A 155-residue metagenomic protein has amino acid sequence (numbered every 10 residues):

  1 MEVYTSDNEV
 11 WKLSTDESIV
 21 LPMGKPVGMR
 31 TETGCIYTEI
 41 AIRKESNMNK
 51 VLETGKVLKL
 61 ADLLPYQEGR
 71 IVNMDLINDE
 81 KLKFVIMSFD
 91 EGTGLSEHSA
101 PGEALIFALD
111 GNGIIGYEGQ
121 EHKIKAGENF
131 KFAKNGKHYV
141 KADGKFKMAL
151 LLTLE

Functional and structural regions predicted by a protein language model:
M1-E2, S6-D7, P101-E118: Glycine- and acidic-residue-biased ligand/ion/polar-headgroup-sensing regions
N8-M23, E118-N135: Short acidic-glycine-tyrosine-enriched beta hairpin
V10, M23-S46, K134-E155: Ligand-binding loop in jelly-roll beta-barrel domains
S14, T33, L109-D110, K125-A126 (+1 more regions): A cytosolic small-molecule/anion-sensing beta-strand core signal
S14-T15, G34-K81, G116: A short, N-terminal "cap"/entry segment at the start of jelly-roll beta-barrel domains of the cupin/DSBH fold
G69-N73, L82-A100, A126, E155: Conserved short histidine dyad/triad with adjacent acidic residue
V85, A104, F146: Short beta-strand/loop motifs in extracellular/secreted proteins, especially within beta-sandwich accessory domains
